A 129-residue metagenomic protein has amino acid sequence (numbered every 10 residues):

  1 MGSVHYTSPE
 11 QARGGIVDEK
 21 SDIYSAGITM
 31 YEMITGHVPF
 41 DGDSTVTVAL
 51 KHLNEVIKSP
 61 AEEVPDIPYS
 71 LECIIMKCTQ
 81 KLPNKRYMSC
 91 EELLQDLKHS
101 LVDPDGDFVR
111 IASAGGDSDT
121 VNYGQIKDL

Functional and structural regions predicted by a protein language model:
S3-F108: C-terminal lobe helix-coil module of Hanks-type protein kinase domains
D107-L129: Regulatory extensions appended to serine/threonine kinase catalytic cores
